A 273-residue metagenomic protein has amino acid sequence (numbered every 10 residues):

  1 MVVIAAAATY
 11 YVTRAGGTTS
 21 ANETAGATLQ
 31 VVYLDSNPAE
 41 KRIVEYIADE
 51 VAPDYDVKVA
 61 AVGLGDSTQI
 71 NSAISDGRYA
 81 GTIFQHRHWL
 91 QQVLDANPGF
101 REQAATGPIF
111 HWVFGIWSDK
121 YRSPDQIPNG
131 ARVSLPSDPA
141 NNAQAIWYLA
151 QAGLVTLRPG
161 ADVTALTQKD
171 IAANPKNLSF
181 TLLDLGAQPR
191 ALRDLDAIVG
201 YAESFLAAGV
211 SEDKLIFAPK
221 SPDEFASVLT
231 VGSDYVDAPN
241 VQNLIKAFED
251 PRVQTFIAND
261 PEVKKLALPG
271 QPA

Functional and structural regions predicted by a protein language model:
M1-T28, A273: Short, low-complexity disordered leader/linker segments with a strong preference for bacterial N-terminal type II
A15-V31, A52-P53, P124-G130: Immediate post-signal peptide segment of exported/extracytoplasmic ligand-binding proteins
L29-K58: Short, polar/charged alpha-helical segment
E50, T68-T82, W147-Y148, Q168-V199 (+1 more regions): Short helices/loops that flank or line small-molecule/ion binding pockets
Q92-T106, Y121, L192-D194, V199 (+1 more regions): Ligand-binding "clamshell"
A105-V155, Q254-T255: A conserved helix-loop-strand patch within extracytoplasmic ligand-binding domains of the periplasmic binding
V113-P124, F225-N240: A bilobed periplasmic-binding-protein/Venus flytrap-type ligand-binding module shared by bacterial periplasmic
A143-A150, F248-P269: Periplasmic-binding protein-like
